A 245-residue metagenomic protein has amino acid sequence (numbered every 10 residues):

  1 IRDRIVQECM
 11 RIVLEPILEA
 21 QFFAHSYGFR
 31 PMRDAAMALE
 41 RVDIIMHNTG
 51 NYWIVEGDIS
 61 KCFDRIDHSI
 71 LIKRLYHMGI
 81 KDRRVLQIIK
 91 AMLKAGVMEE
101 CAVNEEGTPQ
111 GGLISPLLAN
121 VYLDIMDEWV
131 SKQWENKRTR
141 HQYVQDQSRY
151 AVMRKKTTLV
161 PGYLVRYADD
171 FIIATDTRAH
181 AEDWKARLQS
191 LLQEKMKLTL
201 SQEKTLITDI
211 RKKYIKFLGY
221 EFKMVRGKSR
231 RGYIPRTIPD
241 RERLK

Functional and structural regions predicted by a protein language model:
I1, I5, A179-H180: A generic structural signal for alpha-helix starts
D3-R4, E8-I12, E40, K73: N-terminal, well-ordered alpha-helical segments
V6-L14, I89, K245: Short, Φ-rich (hydrophobic/aromatic) sequence segments
E8, I12-Y27: Electropositive, glycine- and tryptophan-enriched low-complexity nucleic-acid-binding patches
Q21-H25, F29-Q202, I207-I210, Y214: Conserved polymerase palm-domain catalytic core
K228-K245: Basic, alpha-helical interaction scaffolds
